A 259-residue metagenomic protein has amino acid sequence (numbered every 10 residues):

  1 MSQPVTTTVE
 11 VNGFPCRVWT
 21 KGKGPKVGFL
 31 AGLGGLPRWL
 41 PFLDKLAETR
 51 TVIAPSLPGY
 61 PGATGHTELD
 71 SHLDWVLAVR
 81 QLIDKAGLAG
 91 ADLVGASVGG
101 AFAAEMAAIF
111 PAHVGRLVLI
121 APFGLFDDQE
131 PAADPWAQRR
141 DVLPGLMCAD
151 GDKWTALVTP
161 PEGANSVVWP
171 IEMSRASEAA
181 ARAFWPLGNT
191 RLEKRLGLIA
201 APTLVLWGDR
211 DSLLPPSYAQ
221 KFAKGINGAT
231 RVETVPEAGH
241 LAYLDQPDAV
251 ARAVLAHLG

Functional and structural regions predicted by a protein language model:
S2-P4, N165-K194: Hydrophobic, aromatic-rich cap/lid helix
N12-T64: Conserved HGGG/HGGXW glycine-rich cap/lid loop of the alpha/beta-hydrolase fold
F42, A201, P215-K224: Short alpha-helix in the alpha/beta-hydrolase fold that links the catalytic acid
I53-V94, R252: Active-site loop/oxyanion-hole signature of alpha/beta-hydrolase fold enzymes
A104, A108-I109, G115-L146: Flexible "cap/lid" loop of the alpha/beta hydrolase fold
I199, V205-W207: Short beta-strand/loop motif that positions the catalytic acidic residue of the alpha/beta-hydrolase fold
R210-L214: Acidic catalytic loop of the alpha/beta-hydrolase fold
A238-P247: Catalytic histidine-centered segment of alpha/beta-hydrolase-like enzymes
